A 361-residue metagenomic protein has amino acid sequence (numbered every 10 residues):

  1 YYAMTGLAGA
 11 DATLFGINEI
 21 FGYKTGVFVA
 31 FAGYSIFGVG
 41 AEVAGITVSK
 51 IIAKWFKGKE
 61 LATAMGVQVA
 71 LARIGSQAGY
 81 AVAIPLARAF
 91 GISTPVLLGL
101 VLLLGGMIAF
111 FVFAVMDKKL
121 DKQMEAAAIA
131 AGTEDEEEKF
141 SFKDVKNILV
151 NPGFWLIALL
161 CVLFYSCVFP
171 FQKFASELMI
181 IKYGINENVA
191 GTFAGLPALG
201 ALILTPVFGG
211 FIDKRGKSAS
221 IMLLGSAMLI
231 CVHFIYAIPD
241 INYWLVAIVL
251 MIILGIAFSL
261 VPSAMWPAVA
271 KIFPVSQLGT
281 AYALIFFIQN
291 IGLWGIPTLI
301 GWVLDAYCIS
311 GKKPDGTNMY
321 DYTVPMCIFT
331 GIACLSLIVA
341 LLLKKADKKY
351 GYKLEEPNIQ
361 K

Functional and structural regions predicted by a protein language model:
Y1-Y23, A227-I241: C-terminal ends and interior cores of transmembrane alpha-helices in multi-pass membrane transporters/permeases
V27, G33-L71: Cytoplasmic helix-loop-helix junction between adjacent transmembrane helices in 12-TM secondary transporters
A62-R88, F286-P297: Glycine-rich segments within core transmembrane alpha-helices of 12-TM secondary carriers
T94-F113, T323-L342: Symmetry-related core transmembrane helices of the 12-TM Major Facilitator Superfamily/SLC fold
D121-I157, I359-K361: Juxtamembrane intracellular "pre-TM" segments in multi-pass secondary transporters
N151-T205, P262, I296-P297: Extracytoplasmic gate region of multi-pass secondary transporters
L204-K217, L304: Helix-to-loop junctions at the C-terminal end of transmembrane segments in multipass secondary transporters
S218-M265: C-terminal transmembrane helical hairpin of 12-TM major facilitator-type secondary transporters
